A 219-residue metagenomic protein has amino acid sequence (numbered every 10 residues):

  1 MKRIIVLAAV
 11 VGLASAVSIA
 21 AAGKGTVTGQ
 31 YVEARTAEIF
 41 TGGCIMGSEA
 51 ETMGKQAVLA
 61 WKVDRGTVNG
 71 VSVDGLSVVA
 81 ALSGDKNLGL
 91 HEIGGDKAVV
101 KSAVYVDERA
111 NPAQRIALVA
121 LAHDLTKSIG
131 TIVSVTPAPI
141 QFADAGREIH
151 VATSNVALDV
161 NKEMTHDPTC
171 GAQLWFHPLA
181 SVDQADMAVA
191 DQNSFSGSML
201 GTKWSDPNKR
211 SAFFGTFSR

Functional and structural regions predicted by a protein language model:
M1-A8: Bacterial N-terminal signal peptides that target proteins for export
A8-A16: Bacterial N-terminal signal peptides
S15-G25: Bacterial Sec-dependent signal peptides at the C-terminal "C-region" and cleavage site
G23-A103: N-terminal Sec/ER secretory leader and immediately downstream segment of secreted/extracellular precursors
G84-L90, S211-S218: Amphipathic, soluble alpha/beta structural segments
V100-K101, Y105-F217: Mature, soluble, non-transmembrane domains
